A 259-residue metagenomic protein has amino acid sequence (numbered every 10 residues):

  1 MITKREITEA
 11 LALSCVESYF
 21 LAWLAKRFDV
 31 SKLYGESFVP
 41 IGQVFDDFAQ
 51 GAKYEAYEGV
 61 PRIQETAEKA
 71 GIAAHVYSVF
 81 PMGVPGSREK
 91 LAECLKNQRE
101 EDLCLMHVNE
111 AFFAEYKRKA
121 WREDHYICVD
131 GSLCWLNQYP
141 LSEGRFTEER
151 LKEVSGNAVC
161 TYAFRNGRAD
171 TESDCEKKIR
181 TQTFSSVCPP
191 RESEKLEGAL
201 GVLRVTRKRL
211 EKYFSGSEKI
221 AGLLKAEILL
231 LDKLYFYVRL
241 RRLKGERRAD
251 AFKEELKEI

Functional and structural regions predicted by a protein language model:
M1-R88, A92-E93: Cysteine-nucleophile protease catalytic domains, especially the papain-like/related folds used in DUB/UBL proteases
E58-E110, N166-S186, P190: Predominantly the structural core of cysteine protease catalytic domains
L105, Y126-C128, T161-A163: Ordered hydrophobic segments in well-structured contexts
F112-Y116: Short, solvent-exposed loop/turn segments at secondary-structure junctions
K117-P140: Catalytic nucleophile-His microenvironment captured as a short glycine-rich beta-strand/loop that brackets
S132-A226: Noncatalytic regulatory segments and standalone regulatory/sensor domains
S217-I259: Charged, long alpha-helical assembly modules
